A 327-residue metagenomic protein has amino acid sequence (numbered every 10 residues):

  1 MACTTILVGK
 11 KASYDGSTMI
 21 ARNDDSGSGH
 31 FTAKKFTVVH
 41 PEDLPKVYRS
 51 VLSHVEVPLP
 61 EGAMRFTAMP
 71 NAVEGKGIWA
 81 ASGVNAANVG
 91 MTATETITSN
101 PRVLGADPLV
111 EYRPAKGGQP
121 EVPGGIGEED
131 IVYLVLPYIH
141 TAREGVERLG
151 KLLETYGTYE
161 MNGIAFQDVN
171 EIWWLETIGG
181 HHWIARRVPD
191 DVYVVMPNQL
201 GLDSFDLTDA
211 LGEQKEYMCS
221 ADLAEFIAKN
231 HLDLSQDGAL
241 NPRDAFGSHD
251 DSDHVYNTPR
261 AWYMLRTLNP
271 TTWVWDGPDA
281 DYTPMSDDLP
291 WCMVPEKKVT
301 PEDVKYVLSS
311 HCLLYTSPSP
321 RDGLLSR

Functional and structural regions predicted by a protein language model:
A2-E128, R148-Y282, P290-V294: A contiguous strand-loop segment
V89, T141-A142: Loop/turn elements at helix/coil->beta-strand transitions in domains of secreted/extracellular proteins
I131-Y138: Second-shell loop/turn segments in exported
G145: Aromatic- and Gly/Pro-rich donor/ligand-binding loops that form nucleotide- or phosphate-bearing donor binding pockets
R148, V307-S310, S326: Generic alpha-helical secondary-structure signal
M285-S317: Accessory, solvent-exposed terminal regions and/or long lumenal/extracellular loops of proteins
Y315-P318, D322-S326: Single conserved hydrophobic/aromatic residue that forms the stacking wall/gate of nucleotide- or nucleobase-binding
